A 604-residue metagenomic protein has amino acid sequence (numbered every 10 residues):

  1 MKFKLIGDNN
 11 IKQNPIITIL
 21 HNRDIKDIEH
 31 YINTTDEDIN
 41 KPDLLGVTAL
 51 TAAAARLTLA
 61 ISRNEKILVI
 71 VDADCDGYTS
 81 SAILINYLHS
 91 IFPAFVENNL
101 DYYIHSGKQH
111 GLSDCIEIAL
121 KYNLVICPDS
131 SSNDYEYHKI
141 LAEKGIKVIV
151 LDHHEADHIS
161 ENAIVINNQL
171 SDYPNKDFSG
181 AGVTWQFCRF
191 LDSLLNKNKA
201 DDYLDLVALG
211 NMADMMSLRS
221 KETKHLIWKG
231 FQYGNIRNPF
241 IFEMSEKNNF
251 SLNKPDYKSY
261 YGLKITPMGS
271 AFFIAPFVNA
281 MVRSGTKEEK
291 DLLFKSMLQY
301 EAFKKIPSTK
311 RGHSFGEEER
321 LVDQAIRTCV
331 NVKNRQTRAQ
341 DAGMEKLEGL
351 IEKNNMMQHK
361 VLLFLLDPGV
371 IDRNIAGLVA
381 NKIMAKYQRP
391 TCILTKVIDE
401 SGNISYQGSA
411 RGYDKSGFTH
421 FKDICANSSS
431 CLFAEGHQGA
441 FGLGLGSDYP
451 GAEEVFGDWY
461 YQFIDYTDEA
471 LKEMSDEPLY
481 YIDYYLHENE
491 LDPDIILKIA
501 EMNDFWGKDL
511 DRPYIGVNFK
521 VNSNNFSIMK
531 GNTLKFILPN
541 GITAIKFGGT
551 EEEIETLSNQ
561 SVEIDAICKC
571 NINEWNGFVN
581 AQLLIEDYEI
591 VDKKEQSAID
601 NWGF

Functional and structural regions predicted by a protein language model:
M1-E65, V69-I70, S90, V332: An N-terminal, well-structured beta->alpha segment
I16, H21-I25, I61-E65, A73 (+2 more regions): A structured phosphate/pyrophosphate-recognition subdomain
L20, D72-D74, L124-I126, D152 (+6 more regions): Divalent metal-coordination and catalytic microenvironments
K66-N123: Anionic-ligand anchoring segments at beta-strand to alpha-helix junctions in alpha/beta enzyme folds, i.e., glycine
K139, L218, P239, R283-E288 (+3 more regions): Glycine-rich, acidic loop segments that terminate in or are immediately followed by a histidine
A452-D458, I554, V562-N601: OB-fold single-stranded nucleic acid-binding module
G507-N532, F536, A566: Structural detector for short beta-strands of small beta-barrel domains
N540-S558: Beta-strand/loop nucleic-acid-binding surfaces
